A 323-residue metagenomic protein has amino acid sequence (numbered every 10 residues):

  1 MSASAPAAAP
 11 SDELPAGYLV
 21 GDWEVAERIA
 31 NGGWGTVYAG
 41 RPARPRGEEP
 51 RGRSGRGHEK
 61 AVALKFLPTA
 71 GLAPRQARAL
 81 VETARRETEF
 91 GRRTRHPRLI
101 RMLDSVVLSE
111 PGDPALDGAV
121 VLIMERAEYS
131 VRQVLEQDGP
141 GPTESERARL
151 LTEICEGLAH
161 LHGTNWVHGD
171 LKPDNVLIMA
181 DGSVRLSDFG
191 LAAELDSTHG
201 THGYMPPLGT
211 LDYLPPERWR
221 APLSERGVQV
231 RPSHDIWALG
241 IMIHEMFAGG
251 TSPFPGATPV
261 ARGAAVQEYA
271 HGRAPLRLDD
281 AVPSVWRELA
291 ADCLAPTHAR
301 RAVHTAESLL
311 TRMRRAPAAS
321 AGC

Functional and structural regions predicted by a protein language model:
A26-G33, V37: Protein kinase glycine-rich loop
R75-R93: AlphaC helix of the eukaryotic protein kinase fold
R101-G118: Short beta-strand micro-motifs within the conserved protein kinase catalytic domain, predominantly in the N-lobe
P114-S130: Conserved short submotifs of the Hanks-type protein kinase catalytic core that shape the nucleotide-binding pocket
L150-L151: Activation segment signature within eukaryotic-like protein kinase domains
E156-W166: Protein kinase catalytic-loop region centered on the HRD/HxD motif
A281-A295: Conserved C-terminal C-lobe helix
